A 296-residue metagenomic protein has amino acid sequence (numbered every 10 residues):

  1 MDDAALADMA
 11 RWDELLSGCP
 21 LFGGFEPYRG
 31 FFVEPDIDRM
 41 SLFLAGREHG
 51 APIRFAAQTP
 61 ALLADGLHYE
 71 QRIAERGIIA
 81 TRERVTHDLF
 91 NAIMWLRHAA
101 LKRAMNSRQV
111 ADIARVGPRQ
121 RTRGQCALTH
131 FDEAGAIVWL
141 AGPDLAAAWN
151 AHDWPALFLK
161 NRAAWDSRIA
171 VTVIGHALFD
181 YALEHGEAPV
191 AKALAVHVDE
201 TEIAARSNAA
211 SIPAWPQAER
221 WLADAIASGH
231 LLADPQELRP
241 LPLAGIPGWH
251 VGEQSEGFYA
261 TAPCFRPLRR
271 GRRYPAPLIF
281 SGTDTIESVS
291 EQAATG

Functional and structural regions predicted by a protein language model:
M1-P52: N-terminal ordered "arm"
R11, S17-P20, P27, R39 (+6 more regions): Exposed alpha-helical structural elements
P20-F31, D88-A100, N106, T129-E133: Short, hydrophobic/amphipathic alpha-helical patches that form generic packing surfaces within helical domains
R47-A99: Long, hydrophobic/aromatic-enriched structural stretches that serve as scaffold segments
R103-R115: Short, glycine/acidic-rich hinge or "gate" loops at secondary-structure transitions that mediate conformational
A114-D284: A contiguous, surface-oriented mixed alpha/beta subdomain in the mid-to-C-terminal portion of proteins that forms
T283-G296: Long, compositionally biased intrinsically disordered regions
